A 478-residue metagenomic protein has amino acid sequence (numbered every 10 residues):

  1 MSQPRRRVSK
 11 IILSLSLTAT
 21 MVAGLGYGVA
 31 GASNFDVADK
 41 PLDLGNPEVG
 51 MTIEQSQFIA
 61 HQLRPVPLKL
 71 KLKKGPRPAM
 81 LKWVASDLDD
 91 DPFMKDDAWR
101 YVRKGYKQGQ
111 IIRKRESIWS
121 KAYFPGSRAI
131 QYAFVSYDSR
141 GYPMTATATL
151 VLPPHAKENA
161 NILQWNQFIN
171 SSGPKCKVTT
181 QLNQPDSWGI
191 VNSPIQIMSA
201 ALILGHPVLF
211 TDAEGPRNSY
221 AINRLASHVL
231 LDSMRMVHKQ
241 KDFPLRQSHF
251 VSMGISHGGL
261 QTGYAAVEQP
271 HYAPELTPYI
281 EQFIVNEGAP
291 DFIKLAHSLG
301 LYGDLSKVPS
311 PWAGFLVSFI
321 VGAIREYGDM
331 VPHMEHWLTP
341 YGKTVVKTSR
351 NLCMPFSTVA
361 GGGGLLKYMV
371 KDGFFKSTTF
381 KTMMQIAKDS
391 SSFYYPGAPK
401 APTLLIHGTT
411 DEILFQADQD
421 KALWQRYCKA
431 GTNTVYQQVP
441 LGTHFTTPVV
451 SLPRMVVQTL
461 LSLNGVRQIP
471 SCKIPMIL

Functional and structural regions predicted by a protein language model:
A32-K157: Catalytic-loop region of hydrolases
P41-D97, N286-P396: Accessory cap/linker subdomain of secreted extracellular hydrolases
T147-L150, N159-S171, T180: Short beta-strand element of the alpha/beta-hydrolase
S193, Y220-D242: Alpha/beta-hydrolase active-site loop
R235-S306: Primarily recognizes the serine-hydrolase "nucleophile elbow" in alpha/beta-hydrolase and SGNH/GDSL folds
M384-A387, I406, K421-L478: C-terminal catalytic histidine-bearing segment of alpha/beta-hydrolase fold enzymes
P399, L404-D411: Short beta-strand/loop motif that positions the catalytic acidic residue of the alpha/beta-hydrolase fold
E412-Q419: Conserved alpha/beta-hydrolase "acid-adjacent" motif
